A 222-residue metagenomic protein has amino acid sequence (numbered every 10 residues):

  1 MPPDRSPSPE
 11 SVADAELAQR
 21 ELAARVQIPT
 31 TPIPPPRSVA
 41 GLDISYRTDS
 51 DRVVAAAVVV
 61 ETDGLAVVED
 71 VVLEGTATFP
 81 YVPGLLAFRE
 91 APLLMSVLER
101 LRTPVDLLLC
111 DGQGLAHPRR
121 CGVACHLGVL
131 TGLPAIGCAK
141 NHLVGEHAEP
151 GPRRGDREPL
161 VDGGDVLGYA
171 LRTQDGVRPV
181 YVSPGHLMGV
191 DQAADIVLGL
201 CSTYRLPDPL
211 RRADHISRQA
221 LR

Functional and structural regions predicted by a protein language model:
P2-V26, A91, S96, K140-N141 (+1 more regions): C-terminal binding/interaction regions
R25-P35: A short acidic-Thr-Gly-centered motif at the start of a beta-strand
R37-R47: Two-metal-ion RNase H-like nuclease active-site motif
T48-P104: A glycine-rich, hydrophobic loop/mini-helix early in the fold
D49, A116-R119, L143-H147: Short, well-ordered, mixed-charge alpha-helical segments that flank or form enzyme active sites
P80-L85, C110-P118, V177-P184: Flexible, glycine/proline-enriched loop segments at strand-loop-helix junctions that form or flank small-ligand binding
M95-L127, T131-L133: Catalytic-site beta-strand/loop segments enriched in glycine and acidic/polar residues
P134-A139: Short hydrophobic alpha-helical runs that function as membrane-insertion/retention elements
